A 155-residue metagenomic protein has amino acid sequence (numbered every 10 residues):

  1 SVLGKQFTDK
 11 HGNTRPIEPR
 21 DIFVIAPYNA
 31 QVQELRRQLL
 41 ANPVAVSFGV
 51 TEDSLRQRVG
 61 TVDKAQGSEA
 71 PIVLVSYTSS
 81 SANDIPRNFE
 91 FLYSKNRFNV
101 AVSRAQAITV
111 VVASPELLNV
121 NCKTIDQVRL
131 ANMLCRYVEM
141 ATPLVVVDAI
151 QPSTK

Functional and structural regions predicted by a protein language model:
S1-R37: Conserved helicase/translocase motor-coupling segment
D9-H11, R58-T61, K95-F98: Eukaryotic intrinsically disordered and solvent-exposed regulatory patches
T14, A82-K155: Helicase C-terminal subdomain and adjacent C-terminal extension
I17-D21, D53-R56, S68-A70, R104-A107: Short, well-ordered loop/turn elements at secondary-structure boundaries
F23, L40-T61: Conserved RecA-like helicase motor-core motifs
P27-A30, R58-A65: Conserved helicase motor
A30-Q38, A70, N121-K123: A short acidic (Asp/Glu
G60, Q66-S80, V100, I108-V112: A short beta-strand element within the Helicase C-terminal
